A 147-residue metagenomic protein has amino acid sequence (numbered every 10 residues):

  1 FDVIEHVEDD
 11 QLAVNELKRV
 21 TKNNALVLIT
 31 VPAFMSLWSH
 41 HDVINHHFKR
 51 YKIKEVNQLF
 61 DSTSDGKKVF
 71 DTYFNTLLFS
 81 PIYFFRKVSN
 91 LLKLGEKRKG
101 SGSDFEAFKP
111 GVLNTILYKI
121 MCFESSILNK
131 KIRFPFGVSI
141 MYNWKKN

Functional and structural regions predicted by a protein language model:
F1, V43-I44, K68: Conserved short-loop catalytic and cofactor-binding motifs
F1-S39, K52-N57, Y142-K145: Conserved SAM-binding loop
S39-L59, T72-F74: Acceptor-substrate binding/catalytic loop of class I
D42, V56, D61, F85-S89 (+1 more regions): A generic structural signal for secondary-structure junctions that act as hinges or helix/strand caps at the edges
S62-G66, K146: A structural motif corresponding to the C-terminal end of an alpha-helix and its immediate exit/capping segment
D65-T76: Conserved S-adenosyl-L-methionine
L78-N147: A C-terminal cap/extension of S-adenosyl-L-methionine-dependent methyltransferases that defines the acceptor-substrate
